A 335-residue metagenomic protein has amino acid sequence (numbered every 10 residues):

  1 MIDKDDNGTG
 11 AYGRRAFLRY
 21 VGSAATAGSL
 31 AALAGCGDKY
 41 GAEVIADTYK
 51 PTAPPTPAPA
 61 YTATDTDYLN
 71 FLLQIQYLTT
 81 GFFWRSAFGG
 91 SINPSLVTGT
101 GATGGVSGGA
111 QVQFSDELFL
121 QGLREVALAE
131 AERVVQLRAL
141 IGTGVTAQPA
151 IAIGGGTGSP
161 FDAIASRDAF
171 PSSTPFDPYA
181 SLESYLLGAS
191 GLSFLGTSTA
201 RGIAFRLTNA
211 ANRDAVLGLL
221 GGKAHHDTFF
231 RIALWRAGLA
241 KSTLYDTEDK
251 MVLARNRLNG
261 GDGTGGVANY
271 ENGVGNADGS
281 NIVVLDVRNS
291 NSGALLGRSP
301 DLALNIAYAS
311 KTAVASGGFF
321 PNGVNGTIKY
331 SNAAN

Functional and structural regions predicted by a protein language model:
M1-R15, A27-L30: N-terminal secretory signal peptides
I2-G8, G22-S23, D38-N335: All-alpha RGS (Regulator of G-protein Signaling) helical domain and cognate RGS-like helical scaffolds
A16-Y40: N-terminal export signals
